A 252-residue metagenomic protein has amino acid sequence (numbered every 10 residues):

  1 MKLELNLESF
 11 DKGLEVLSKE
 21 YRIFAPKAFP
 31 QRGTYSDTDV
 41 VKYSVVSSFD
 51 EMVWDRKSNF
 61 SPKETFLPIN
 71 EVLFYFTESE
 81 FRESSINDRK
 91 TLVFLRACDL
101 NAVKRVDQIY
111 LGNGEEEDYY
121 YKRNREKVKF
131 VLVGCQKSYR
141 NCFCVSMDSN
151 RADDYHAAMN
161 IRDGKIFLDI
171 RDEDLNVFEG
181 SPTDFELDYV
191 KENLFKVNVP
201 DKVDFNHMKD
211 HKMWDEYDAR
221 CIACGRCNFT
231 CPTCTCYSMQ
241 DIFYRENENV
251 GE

Functional and structural regions predicted by a protein language model:
M1-N206, W214, P232: Iron-sulfur-associated redox domains of electron-transfer enzymes in respiratory and anaerobic energy metabolism
R105, N228, C234, S238-D241: Cys/His-rich zinc-coordinating "finger/knuckle" motifs
F195-D201, Y237-E252: Non-heme iron-sulfur electron-transfer modules
D210-M213, R220: Contiguous C-terminal substrate-recognition/catalytic subdomains in enzyme active sites
Y217-C234, E252: Cysteine-centered iron-sulfur cluster-binding motifs in ferredoxin-type domains/subunits of redox enzymes
